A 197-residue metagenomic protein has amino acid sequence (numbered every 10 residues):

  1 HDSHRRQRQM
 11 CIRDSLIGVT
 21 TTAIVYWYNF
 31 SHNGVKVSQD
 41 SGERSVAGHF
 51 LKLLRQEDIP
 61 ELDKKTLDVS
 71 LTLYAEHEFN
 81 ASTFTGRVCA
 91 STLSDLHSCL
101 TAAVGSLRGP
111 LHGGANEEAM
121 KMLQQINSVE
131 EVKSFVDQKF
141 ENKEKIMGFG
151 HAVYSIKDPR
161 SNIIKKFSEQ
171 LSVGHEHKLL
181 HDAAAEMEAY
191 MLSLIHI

Functional and structural regions predicted by a protein language model:
H1-R8, I12, H196: Single conserved hydrophobic/aromatic residue that forms the stacking wall/gate of nucleotide- or nucleobase-binding
L16-A102: All-alpha helical catalytic cores of prenyl diphosphate-utilizing isoprenoid enzymes
D40-S41, A90, F140-E141, A152-Y154 (+1 more regions): A glycine-rich phosphate-binding loop feature that marks nucleotide/adenosyl-phosphate handling sites
L54, G109, Q125-E130: Cytochrome P450
T92-M120, I146-S155: Conserved phosphate/anionic-ligand binding catalytic regions in large, soluble enzymes, centered on
E130-F167: A structural-propensity feature for long, helix-poor, extended segments
H175-I195: Generic long, charged, amphipathic alpha-helical segments
